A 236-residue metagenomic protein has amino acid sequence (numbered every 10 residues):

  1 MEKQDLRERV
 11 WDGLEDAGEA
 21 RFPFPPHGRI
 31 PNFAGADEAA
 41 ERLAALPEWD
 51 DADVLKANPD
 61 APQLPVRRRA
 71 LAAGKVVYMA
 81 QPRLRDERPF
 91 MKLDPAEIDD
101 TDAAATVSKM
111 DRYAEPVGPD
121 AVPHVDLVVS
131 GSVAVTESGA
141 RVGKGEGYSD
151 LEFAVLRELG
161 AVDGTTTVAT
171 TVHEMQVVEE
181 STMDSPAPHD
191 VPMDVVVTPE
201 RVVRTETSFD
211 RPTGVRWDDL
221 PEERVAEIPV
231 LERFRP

Functional and structural regions predicted by a protein language model:
M1-F24, A45, A73-K75, E87-G143 (+1 more regions): Surface-exposed, charge/polar-rich loops and edge strands
A20-D37: Glycine-rich phosphate-binding "P-loop"
N32-E41, D51-N58, P62-S108, Y113: Extended, well-folded interaction surfaces typified by the phenylalanyl-tRNA synthetase beta subunit core
